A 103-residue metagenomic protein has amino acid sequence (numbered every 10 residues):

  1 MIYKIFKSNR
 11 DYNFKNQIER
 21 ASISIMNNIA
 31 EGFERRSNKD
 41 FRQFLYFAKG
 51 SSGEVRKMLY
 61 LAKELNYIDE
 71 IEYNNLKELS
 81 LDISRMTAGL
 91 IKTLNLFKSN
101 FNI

Functional and structural regions predicted by a protein language model:
M1-I103: Amphipathic alpha-helical assembly/interaction segments
